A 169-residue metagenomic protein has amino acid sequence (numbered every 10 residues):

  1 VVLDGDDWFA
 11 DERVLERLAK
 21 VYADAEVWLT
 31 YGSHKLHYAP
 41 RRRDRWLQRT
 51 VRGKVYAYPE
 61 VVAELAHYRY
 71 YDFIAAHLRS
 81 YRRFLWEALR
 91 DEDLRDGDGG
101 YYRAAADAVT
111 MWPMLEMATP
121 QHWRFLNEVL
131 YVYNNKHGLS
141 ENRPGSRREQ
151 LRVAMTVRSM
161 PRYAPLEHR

Functional and structural regions predicted by a protein language model:
V1-H168: Nucleotide-sugar donor-binding/catalytic module of glycosyltransferases that assemble extracellular/cell-envelope
